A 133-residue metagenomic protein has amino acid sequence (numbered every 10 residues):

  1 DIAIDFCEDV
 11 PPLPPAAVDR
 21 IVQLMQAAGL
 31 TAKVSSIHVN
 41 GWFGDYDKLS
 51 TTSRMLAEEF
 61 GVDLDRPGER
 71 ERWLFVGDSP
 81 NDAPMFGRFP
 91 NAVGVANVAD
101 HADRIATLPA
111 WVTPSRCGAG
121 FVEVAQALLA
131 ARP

Functional and structural regions predicted by a protein language model:
D1-L74, P80-R88: Conserved acidic, metal-coordinating active-site core of Asp-based, Mg2+-dependent phosphoryl-transfer enzymes
D63, A92-P133: Asp-based, Mg2+/Mn2+-dependent phosphohydrolase catalytic module
R72, V76, A110-T113: Generic secretory/membrane-interface signal
S79-P80, G118: Structural motif corresponding to alpha-helix initiation and N-cap regions
